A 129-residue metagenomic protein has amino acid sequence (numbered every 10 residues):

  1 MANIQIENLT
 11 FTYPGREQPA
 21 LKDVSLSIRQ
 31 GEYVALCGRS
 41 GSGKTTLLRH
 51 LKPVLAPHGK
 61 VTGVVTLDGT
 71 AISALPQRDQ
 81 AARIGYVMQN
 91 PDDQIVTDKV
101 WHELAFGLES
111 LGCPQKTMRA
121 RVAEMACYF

Functional and structural regions predicted by a protein language model:
M1-I6, F11-D23, L55-H58, A74-P76 (+1 more regions): A short, flexible loop at the N-terminus of ABC-type nucleotide-binding domains that lies
R16, V24-A35: Pre-Walker A (P-loop) beta-loop-beta motif of ABC nucleotide-binding domains
C37-S40: The feature captures the beta-strand-to-loop junction immediately N-terminal to the Walker
K52: Helix-to-loop junction immediately C-terminal to a conserved catalytic motif
K60-A71, Q80: Conserved ABC transporter NBD signature motif
A71-G85, S110, Q115: ABC ATPase NBD coupling module
G85, D92, D98-E109, R119 (+1 more regions): Short helical segment in ABC ATPase nucleotide-binding domains corresponding to the A-loop/adjacent helical element
P114-F129: Conserved ABC ATPase "signature" region
